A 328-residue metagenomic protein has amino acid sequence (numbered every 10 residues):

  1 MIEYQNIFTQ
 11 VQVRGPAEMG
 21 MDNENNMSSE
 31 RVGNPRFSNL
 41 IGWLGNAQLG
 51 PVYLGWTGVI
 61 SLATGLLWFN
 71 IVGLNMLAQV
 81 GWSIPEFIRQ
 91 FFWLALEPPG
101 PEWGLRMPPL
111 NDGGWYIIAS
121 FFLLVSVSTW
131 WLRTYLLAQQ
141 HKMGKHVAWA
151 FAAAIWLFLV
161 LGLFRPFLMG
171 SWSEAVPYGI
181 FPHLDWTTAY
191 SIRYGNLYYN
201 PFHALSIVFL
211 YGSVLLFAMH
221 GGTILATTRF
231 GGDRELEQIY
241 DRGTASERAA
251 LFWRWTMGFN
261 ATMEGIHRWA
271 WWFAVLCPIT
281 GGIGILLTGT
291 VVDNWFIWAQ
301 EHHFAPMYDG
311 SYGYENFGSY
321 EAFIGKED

Functional and structural regions predicted by a protein language model:
M1-V59, M76, V80, I84-P99 (+2 more regions): N-terminal juxtamembrane cytosolic/stromal segments of multi-pass membrane proteins
N34-G45, L77-I88, P98-G104, L123-A150 (+1 more regions): Cytoplasmic membrane-interface regions of multi-pass membrane proteins
N39-L62, G114, H141-A154, Y194-V208 (+1 more regions): Loop-to-transmembrane boundary segments
T57-M76, W149-G170, V208-L215, L276-L287: Hydrophobic alpha-helical membrane-insertion segments
N75-M107, F167-L197, L236-W253, N294-D328: Membrane-interfacial helical/loop segments at transmembrane boundaries in membrane proteins
R106-S120: Membrane-entry segments of alpha-helical transmembrane domains in multi-pass membrane proteins
H141, V147-T223: Membrane-proximal helix-loop-helix units in multi-pass membrane proteins
H203-G222, H267-H302, P306: Alpha-helical transmembrane segments of secretory-pathway, organelle, and plasma-membrane proteins
